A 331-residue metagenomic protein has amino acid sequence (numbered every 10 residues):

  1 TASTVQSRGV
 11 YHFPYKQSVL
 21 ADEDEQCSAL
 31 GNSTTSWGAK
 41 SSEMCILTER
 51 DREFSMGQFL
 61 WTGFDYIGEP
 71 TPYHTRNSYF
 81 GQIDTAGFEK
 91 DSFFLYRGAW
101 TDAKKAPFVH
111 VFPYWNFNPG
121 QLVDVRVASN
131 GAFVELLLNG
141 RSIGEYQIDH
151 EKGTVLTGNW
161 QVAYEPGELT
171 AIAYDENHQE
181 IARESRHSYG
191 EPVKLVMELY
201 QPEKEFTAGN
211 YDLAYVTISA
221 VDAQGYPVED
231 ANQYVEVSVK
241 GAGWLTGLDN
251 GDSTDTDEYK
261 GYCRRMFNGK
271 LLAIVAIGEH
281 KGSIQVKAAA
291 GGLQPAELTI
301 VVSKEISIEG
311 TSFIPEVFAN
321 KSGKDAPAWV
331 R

Functional and structural regions predicted by a protein language model:
T1-H150, T157-E180: Extended substrate-binding grooves/exosites of carbohydrate-active enzymes
V125-S129, I172-A173, Y211-V228, V235 (+1 more regions): Beta-strand-rich structural segments
N130, L136-I143, R183-S185, L213 (+1 more regions): Short flexible loop/turn segments that cap and initiate beta-strands
Y146-I148, P192-M197, S238-T254, I306-T311: Short aromatic-acidic-glycine turn motif
G158-Y164, Y259-E279: Short, hydrophobic beta-strand segments
Y164-E168, L213, K281-S283: Extracellular Ig-like/FN3 beta-sandwich strand-entry sites
H178-G190, Q294-K304: Edge beta-strands of extracellular beta-sandwich domains
G190-D222, V228-E229: Beta-strand-rich domain onsets/edges
